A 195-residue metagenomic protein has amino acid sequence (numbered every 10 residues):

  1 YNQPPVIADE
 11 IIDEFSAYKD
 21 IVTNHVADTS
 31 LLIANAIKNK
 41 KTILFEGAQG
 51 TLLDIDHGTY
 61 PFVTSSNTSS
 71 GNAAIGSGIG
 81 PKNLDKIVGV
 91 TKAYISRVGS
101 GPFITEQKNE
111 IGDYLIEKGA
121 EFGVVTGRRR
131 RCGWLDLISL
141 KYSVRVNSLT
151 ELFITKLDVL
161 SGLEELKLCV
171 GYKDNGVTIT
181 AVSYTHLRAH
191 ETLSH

Functional and structural regions predicted by a protein language model:
Y1, Y18, A36, G76-G80 (+3 more regions): Change "in soluble alpha/beta enzymes" to "in soluble alpha/beta proteins
Y1-L32, I43: Internal alpha/beta core interface subdomains
P5-D9, A48, V88, S100-Q107 (+1 more regions): Short coil/turn segments at secondary-structure boundaries
E14, I75-S77, G176: Long, low-complexity N-terminal extensions
T29-L53, G112-T126: Short, hydrophobic/aliphatic alpha-helical segments
T42-S77, I95-V98, V124-S148, I154 (+1 more regions): Conserved phosphate/anionic-ligand binding catalytic regions in large, soluble enzymes, centered on
G80-R131, G162-Y184: A structural-propensity feature for long, helix-poor, extended segments
T185-T192: Conserved small/polar residues in nucleotide/adenosyl-binding loops
